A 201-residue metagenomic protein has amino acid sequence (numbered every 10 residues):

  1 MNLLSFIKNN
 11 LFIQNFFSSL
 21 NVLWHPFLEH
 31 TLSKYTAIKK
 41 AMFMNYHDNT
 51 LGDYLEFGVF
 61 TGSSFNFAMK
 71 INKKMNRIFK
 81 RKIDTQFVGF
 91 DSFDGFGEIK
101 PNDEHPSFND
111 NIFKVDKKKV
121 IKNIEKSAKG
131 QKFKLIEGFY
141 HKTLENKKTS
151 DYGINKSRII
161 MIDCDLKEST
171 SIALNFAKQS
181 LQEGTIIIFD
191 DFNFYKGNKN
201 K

Functional and structural regions predicted by a protein language model:
M1-H30: Membrane-proximal basic amphipathic "stem/tether" segments
S5-N15, M44-D48, G89, N146: Short low-complexity stretches enriched in small and charged residues
N10-N15, K40-A41, D94, S180: Short hydrophobic/aromatic-rich motifs at helix boundaries and adjacent loops
S19-W24, E29, D48-K201: S-adenosylmethionine/decaboxylated-SAM
K34-T50: Conserved alpha-helix/loop element of class I SAM-dependent methyltransferases that forms part of the SAM/SAH-binding
